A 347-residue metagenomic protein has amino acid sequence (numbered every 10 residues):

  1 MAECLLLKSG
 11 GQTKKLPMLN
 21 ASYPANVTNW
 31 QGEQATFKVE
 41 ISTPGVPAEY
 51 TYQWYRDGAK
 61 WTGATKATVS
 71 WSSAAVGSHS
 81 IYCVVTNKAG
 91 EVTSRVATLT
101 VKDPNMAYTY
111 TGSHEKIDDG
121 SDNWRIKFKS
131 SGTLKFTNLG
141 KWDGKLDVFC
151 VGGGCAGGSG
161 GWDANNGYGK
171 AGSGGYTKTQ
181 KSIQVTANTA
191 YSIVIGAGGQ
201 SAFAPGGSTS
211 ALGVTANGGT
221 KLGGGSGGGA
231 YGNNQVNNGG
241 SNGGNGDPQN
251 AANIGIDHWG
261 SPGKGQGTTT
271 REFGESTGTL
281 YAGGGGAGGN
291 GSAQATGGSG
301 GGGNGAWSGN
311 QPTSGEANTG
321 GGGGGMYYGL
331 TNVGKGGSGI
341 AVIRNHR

Functional and structural regions predicted by a protein language model:
E3-K8, M106-R347: Low-complexity, glycine/proline-biased repetitive segments and flexible coils/loops
A21-N26: Surface-exposed, proline-enriched loop/turn segments that connect beta strands in immunoglobulin-like
N29-T43: A short beta-strand segment in extracellular, disulfide-stabilized domains
S42-Q53: Solvent-exposed loop segments of extracellular immunoglobulin-like
Y55-S72: Surface-exposed, flexible coil segments in extracellular/virion-facing regions
T86-E91, Q200-S201: Short, solvent-exposed loop/turn segments at the edges of extracellular beta-sandwich modules
S94-V101: C-terminal edge beta-strand
